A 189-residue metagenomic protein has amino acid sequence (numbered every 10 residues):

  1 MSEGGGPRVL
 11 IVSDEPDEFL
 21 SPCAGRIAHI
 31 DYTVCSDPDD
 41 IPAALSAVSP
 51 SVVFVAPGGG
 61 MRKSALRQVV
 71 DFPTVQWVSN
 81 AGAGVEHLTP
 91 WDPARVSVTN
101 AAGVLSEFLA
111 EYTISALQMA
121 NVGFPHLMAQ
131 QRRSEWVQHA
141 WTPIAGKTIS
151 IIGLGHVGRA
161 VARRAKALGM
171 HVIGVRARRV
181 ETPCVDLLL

Functional and structural regions predicted by a protein language model:
M1-A56: N-terminal glycine-/charge-rich "phosphate-binding" loop or analogous flexible N-terminal tail
D14-E18, P38-D39, G82-H87, G174-E181: Short, polar loop motifs at secondary-structure junctions
L20-G25, A43-L45, H87-A94, R178-D186: Short loop/helix-cap segments at secondary-structure boundaries that form the rim of catalytic
I27-T33, P93-T99, V104, C184-L189: Active-site regions of enzymes building and remodeling cell-envelope glycoconjugates
Y32-P38, P57-R62, A129-V137, V185-L189: Short gly/ser/thr-rich secondary-structure transition/capping motifs
S51-M128: Phosphate/diphosphate ligand-binding glycine-rich loop within oxidoreductases
H139-L189: Rossmann-like dinucleotide/phosphate-binding beta-alpha-beta segment
